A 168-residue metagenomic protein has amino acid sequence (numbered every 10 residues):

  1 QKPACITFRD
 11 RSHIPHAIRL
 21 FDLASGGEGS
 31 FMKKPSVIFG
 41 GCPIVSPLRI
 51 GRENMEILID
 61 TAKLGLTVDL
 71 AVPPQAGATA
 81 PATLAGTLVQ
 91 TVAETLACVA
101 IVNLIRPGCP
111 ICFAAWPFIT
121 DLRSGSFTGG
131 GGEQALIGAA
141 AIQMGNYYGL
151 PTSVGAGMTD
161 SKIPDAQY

Functional and structural regions predicted by a protein language model:
Q1-Y168: Helix-rich catalytic cores of soluble enzyme domains
